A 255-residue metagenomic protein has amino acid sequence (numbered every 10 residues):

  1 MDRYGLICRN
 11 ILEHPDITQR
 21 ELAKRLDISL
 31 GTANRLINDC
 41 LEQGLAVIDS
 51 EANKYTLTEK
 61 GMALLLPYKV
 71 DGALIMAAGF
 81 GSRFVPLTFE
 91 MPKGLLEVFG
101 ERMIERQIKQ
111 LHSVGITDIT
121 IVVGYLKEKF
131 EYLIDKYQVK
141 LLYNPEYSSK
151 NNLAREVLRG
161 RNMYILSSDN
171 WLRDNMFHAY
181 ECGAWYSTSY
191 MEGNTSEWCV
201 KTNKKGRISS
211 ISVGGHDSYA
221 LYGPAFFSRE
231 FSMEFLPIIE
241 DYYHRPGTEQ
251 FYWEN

Functional and structural regions predicted by a protein language model:
Y4-L12, D16-G72, E101-R161: Conserved N-terminal catalytic core of the sugar/cofactor nucleotidyltransferase
L64-E97, V114: Glycine-rich N-terminal loop/short-helix segment of MobA-like nucleotidyltransferase
F84, F130-I134, F235: Hydrophobic packing residues within well-ordered alpha-helices of enzyme cores
G94, Q138-K140, R207: Conserved beta-strand segments of alpha/beta enzyme cores
Y125, L166, F226-F227: A conserved hydrophobic position in a structured secondary element of the catalytic/binding core that shapes
E128-T202: Conserved beta-loop-beta/alpha segment of the NTase-like Rossmann-fold superfamily that binds/positions NTPs
W171-P246: Conserved core of the sugar-phosphate nucleotidyltransferase
H244-N255: Catalytic core and acceptor-binding pocket of nucleotide-sugar-dependent glycosyltransferases
